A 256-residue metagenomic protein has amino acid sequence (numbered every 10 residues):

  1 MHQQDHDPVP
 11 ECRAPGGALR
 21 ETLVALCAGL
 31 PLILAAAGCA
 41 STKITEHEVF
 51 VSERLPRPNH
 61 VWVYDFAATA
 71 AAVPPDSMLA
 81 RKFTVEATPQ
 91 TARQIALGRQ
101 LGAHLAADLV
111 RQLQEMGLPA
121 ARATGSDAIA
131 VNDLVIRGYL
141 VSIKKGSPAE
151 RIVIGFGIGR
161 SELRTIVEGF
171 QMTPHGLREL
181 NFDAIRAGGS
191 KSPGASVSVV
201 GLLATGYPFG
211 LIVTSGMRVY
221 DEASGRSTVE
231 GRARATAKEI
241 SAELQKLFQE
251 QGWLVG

Functional and structural regions predicted by a protein language model:
Q4-C27: Bacterial N-terminal signal peptides that target proteins for export
V24-A36: Bacterial N-terminal signal peptides
C39-R111, D183-I185, V200-L202, P208-G256: A structural "domain/chain start" motif
T91-Q94, A106, G117-T124, P148-I154: N-terminal post-signal-peptidase region of extra-cytosolic proteins
G117-A128, Q251-G256: Surface-exposed patches in mature extracellular/periplasmic domains of secreted proteins
G125-V200: Surface-exposed short loop/turn segments
